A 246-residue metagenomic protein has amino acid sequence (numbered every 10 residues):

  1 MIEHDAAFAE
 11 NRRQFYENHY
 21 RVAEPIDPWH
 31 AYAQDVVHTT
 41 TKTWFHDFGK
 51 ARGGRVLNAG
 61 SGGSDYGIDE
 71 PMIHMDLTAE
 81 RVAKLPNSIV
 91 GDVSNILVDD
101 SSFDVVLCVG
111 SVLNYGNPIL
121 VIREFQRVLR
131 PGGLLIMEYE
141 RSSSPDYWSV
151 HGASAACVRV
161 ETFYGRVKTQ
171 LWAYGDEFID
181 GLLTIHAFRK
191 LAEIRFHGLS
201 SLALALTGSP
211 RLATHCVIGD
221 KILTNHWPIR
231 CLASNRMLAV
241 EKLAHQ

Functional and structural regions predicted by a protein language model:
M1-K50: Conserved class I S-adenosyl-L-methionine
R55-N95: Class I SAM-dependent methyltransferase SAM/SAH-binding core
S94-V106: A short acidic, Gly/Pro-enriched loop at the edge of an enzyme's catalytic core that lines a small-molecule cofactor
V105-I119: A short SAM/SAH-binding and catalytic strip from SAM-dependent methyltransferases
I119-L134: A short glycine-rich, Lys/Arg-flanked "PGG" loop and its adjoining helix->strand segment in the class I
L134-T162: Conserved class I S-adenosyl-L-methionine
V158-F178: Acceptor-substrate binding/catalytic loop of class I
G181, A192-Q246: A C-terminal cap/extension of S-adenosyl-L-methionine-dependent methyltransferases that defines the acceptor-substrate
